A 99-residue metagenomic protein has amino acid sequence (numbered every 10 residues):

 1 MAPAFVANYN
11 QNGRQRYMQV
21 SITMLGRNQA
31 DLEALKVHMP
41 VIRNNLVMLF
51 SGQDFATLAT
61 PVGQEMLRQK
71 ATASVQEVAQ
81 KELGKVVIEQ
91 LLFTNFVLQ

Functional and structural regions predicted by a protein language model:
M1-Q99: Flexible, low-complexity charged segments
